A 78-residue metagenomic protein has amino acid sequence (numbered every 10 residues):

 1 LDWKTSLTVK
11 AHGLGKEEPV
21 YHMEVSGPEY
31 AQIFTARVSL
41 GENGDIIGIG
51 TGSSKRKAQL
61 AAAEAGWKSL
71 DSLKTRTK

Functional and structural regions predicted by a protein language model:
L1-K78: Double-stranded RNA-binding/processing signature
